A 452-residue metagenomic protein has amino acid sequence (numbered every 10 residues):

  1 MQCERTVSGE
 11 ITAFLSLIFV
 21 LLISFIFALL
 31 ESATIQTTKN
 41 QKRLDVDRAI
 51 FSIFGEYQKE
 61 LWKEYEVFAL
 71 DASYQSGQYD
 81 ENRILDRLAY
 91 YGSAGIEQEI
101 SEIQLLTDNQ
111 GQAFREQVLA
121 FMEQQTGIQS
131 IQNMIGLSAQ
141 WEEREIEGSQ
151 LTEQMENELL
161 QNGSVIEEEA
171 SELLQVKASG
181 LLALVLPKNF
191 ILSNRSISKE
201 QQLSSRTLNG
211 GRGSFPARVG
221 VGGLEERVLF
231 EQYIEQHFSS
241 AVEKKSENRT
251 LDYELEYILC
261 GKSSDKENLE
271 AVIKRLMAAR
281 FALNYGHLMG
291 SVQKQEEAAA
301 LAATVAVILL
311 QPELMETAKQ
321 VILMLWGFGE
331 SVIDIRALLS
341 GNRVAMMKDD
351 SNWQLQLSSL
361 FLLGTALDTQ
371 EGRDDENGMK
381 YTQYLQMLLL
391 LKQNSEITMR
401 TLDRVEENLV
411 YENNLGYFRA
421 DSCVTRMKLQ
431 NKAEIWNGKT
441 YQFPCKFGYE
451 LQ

Functional and structural regions predicted by a protein language model:
M1-D80: Alpha-helical assembly-interface signal, strongest on the long, hydrophobic N-terminal helix that forms
K59, V67-Q452: Long, compositionally biased low-complexity segments
